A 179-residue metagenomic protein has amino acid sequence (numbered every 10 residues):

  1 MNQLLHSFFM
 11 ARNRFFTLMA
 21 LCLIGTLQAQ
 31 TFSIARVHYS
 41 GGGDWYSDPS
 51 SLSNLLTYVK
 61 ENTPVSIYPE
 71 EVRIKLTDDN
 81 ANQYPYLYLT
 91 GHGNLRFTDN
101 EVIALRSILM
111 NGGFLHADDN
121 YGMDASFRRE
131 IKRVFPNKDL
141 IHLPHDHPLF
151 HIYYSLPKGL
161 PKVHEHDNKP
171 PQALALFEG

Functional and structural regions predicted by a protein language model:
M1-R12: N-terminal secretory signal peptides that target proteins for export/translocation
T17-T26: Bacterial N-terminal signal peptides
A29-Y86, T90-G93: Aromatic-Pro/Gly-enriched surface loop or interdomain linker that acts as a lid/target-recognition segment
S33, G41-G42, S50-S51, D124-G179: An acidic, glycine-rich "communication" segment
I34, Y86-A125: Short alpha-beta junction capping motif
S50-N54, Y58, N100, A104 (+2 more regions): Extracytoplasmic/secreted proteins, especially bacterial periplasmic and envelope-associated proteins
K60-P64, M110-G113, K132-P136: Sec-exported extracytoplasmic/periplasmic mature domains
V65-I74, A117-N120, K138-H145: Surface-exposed patches in mature extracellular/periplasmic domains of secreted proteins
